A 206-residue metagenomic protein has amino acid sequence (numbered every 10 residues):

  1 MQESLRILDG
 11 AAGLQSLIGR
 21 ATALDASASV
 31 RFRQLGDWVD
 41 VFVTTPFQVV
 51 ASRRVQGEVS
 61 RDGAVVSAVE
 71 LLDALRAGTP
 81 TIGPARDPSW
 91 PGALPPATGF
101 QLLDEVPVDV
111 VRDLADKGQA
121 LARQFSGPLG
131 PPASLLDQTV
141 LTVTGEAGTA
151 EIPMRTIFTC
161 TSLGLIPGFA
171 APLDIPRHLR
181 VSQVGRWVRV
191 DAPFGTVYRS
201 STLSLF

Functional and structural regions predicted by a protein language model:
M1-V55: N-terminal ordered "arm"
P46-Q48, Q56-E58, T202-F206: A short, sequence-level motif marking secondary-structure junctions
V50-P84: A broadly used, surface-exposed interaction patch
L71-F206: Long, compositionally biased intrinsically disordered terminal regions
